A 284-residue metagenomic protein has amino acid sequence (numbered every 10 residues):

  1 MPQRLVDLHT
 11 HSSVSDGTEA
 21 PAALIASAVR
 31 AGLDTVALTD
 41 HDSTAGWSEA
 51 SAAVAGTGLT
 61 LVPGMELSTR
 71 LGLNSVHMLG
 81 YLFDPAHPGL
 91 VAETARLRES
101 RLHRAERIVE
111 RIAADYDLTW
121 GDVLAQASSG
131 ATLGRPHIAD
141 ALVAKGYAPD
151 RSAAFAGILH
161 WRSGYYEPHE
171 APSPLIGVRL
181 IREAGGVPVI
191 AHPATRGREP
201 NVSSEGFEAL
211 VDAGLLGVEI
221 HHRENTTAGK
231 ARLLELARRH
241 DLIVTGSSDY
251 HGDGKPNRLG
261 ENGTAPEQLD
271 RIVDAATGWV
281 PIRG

Functional and structural regions predicted by a protein language model:
M1-N74, L159-H160, P172, V178-R179 (+3 more regions): An N-terminally biased module of ancient metal coordination in phosphate/nucleic-acid-related enzymes
A53-V211, G263, Q268-G284: Extended substrate/RNA-proximal surfaces in nucleic-acid metabolism proteins
R258-N262: Extracellular/periplasmic loop regions
